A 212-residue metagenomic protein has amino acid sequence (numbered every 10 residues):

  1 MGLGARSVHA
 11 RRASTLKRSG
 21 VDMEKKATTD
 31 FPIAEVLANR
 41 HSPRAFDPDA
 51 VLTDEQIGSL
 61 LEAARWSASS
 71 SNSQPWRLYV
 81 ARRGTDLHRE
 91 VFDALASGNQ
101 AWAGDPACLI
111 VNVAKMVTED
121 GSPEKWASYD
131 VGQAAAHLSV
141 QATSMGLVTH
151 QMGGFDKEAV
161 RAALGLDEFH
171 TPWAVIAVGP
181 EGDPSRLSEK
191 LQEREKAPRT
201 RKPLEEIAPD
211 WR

Functional and structural regions predicted by a protein language model:
V8-R12, L16-R212: Acidic, surface-exposed loops and disordered segments
